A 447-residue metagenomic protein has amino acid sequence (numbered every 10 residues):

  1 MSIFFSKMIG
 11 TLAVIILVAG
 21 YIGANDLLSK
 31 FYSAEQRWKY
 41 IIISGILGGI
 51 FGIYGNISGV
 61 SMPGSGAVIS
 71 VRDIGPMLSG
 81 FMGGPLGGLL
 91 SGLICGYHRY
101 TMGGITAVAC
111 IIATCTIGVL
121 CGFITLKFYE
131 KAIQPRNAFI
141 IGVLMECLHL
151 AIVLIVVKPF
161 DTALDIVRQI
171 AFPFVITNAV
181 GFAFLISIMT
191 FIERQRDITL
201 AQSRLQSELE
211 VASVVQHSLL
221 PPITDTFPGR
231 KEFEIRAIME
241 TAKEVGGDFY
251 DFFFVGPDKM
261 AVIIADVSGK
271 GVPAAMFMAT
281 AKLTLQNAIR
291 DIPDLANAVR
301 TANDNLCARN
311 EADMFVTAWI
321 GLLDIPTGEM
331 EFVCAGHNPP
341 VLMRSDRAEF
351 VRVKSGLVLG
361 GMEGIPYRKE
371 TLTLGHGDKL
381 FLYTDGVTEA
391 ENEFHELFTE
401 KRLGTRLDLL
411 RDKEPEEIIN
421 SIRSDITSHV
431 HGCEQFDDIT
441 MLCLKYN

Functional and structural regions predicted by a protein language model:
M1-A24, Y40-G45, G49-I74, L89 (+1 more regions): Membrane-embedded alpha-helical hairpins and interfacial helices in multi-pass inner-membrane proteins
K30-K39: Membrane-interfacial, low-structure loops and terminal tails that flank and connect transmembrane helices in multi-pass
S79-G80: Helix-capping/transition residues at the boundaries of transmembrane alpha-helices and the short helical linkers
G83-G84, Y97-M102, L285: Interfacial segments of multi-pass membrane proteins
P85-L93: Membrane-interface alpha-helices at helix entry/exit sites of multi-pass transporters
A201-F381, H431-N447: … and, occasionally, acidic/histidine-rich disordered N-termini of signaling adaptors
W319, E370-L382, V387-N447: C-terminal catalytic subdomain
